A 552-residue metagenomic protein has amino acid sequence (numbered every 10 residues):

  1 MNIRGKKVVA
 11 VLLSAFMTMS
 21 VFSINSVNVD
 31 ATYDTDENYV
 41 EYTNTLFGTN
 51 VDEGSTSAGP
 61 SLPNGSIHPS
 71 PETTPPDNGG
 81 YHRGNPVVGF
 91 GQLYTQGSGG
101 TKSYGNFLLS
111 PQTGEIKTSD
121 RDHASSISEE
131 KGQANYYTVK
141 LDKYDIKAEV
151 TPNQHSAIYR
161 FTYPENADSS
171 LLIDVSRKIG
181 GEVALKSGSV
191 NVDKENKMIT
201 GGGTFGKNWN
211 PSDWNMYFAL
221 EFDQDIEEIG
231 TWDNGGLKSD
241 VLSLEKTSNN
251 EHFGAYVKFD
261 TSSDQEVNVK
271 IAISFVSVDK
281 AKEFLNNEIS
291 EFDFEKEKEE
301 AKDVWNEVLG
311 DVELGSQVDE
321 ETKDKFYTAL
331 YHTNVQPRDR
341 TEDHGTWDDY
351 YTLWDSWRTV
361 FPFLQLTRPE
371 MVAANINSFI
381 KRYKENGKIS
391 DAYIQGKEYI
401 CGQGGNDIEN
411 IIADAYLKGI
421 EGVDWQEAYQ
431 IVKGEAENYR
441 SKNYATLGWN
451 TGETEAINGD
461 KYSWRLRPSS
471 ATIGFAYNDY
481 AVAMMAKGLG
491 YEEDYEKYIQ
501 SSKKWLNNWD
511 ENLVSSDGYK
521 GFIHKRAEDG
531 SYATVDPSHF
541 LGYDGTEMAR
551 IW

Functional and structural regions predicted by a protein language model:
M1-L12: Bacterial N-terminal signal peptides that target proteins for export
R4-G5, S23-S26, P111: Generic N-terminal leader/processing signal
L12-S20: Bacterial N-terminal signal peptides
M19-D34: Sec-dependent signal peptide cleavage junction
Y33-N410, Y416-I473, A481, M485-N507 (+3 more regions): Accessory carbohydrate-recognition regions in carbohydrate-active enzymes
N478: ATP-dependent phospho-/nucleotidyl transfer catalytic cores
